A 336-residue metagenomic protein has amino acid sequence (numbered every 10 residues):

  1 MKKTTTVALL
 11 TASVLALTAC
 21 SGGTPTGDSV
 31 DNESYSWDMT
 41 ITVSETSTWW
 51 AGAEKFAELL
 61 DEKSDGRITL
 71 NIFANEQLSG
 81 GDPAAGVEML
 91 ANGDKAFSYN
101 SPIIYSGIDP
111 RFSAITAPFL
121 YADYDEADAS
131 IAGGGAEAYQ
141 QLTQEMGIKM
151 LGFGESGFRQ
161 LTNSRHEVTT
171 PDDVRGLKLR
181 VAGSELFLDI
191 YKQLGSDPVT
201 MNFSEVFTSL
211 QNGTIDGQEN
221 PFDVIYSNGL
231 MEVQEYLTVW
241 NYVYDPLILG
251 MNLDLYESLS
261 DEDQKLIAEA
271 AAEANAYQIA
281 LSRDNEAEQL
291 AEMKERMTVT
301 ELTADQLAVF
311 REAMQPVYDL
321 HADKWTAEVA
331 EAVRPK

Functional and structural regions predicted by a protein language model:
M1-A8: Bacterial N-terminal signal peptides that target proteins for export
V14-A19: C-terminal motif of bacterial Sec signal peptides marking the signal peptidase cleavage site
S21-Y121, Q144-E145, M150-K336: N-terminal secretory/targeting leader peptides
A122-Q140: A gly/proline- and charged-residue-enriched helix-loop-helix capping module
